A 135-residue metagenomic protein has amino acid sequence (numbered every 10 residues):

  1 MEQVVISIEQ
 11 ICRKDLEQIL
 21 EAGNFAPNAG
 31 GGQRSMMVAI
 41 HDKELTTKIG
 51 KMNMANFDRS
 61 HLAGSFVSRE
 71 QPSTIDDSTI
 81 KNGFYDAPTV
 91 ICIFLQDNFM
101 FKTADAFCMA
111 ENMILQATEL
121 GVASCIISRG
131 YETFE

Functional and structural regions predicted by a protein language model:
M1-E17, Q33: Specificity-determining recognition surfaces
V5, Q10, N24, G83-F84: Residue-level preference for alpha-helix termini and adjacent loops
L16-N24: A structural motif
G23, Q96-E135: Small-aliphatic-rich amphipathic alpha-helix that forms the alpha element of a beta-alpha
F25-G31: Glycine-rich phosphate/pyrophosphate-binding beta-alpha loops
G32-A106: Glycine/small-residue-rich phosphate/adenosyl-binding loop
